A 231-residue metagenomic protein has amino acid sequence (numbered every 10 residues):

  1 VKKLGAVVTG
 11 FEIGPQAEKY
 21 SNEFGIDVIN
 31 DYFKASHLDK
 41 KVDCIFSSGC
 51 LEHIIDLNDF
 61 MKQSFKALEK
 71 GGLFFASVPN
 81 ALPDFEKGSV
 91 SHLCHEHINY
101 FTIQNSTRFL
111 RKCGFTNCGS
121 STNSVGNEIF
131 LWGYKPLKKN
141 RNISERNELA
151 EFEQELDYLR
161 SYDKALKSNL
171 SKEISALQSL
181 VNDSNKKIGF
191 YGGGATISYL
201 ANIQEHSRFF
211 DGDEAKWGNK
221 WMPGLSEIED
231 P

Functional and structural regions predicted by a protein language model:
V1-G88, Y100-C118, G133, G194-Y199 (+1 more regions): Conserved SAM-binding loop
K34, C118-S120, A176-L180: Generic recognition of flexible, low-complexity loop/linker segments
S48, C94, S161, A165: Conserved short-loop catalytic and cofactor-binding motifs
N80, N123-N127, F190-T196: A glycine-rich phosphate-binding loop feature that marks nucleotide/adenosyl-phosphate handling sites
V90-E96: Short glycine-enriched, charge-decorated loop/helix-capping segments at active-site entrances that position
H92, S120-K139: Conserved catalytic loop of SAM-dependent methyltransferase domains
N99, T122, L170: Aromatic-acidic/polar surface patches that form glycan- and anion
W132-P231: Hydrophobic, well-ordered beta-alpha structural blocks that scaffold small-molecule cofactor pockets
